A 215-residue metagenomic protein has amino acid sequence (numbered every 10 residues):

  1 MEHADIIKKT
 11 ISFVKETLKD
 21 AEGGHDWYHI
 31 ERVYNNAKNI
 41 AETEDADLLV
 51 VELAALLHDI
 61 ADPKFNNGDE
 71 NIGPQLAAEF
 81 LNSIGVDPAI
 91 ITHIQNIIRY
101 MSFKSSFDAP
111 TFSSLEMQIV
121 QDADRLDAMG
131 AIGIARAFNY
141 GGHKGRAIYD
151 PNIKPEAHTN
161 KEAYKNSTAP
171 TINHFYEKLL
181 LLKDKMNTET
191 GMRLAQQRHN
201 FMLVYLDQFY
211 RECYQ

Functional and structural regions predicted by a protein language model:
M1-K15: Short alpha-helical hairpin
E2, L18-W27, E31-E44, L57 (+1 more regions): Divalent metal-dependent phosphate-bond-processing catalytic cores, especially two-metal-ion Mg2+/Mn2+ enzymes that act
W27-Y34, E52, I91-S102, L203: Short, well-structured alpha-helical segments
V33, D69-S83: An active-site-proximal "capping" alpha-helix that borders the catalytic cofactor pocket
L48-F65, G73, I94-K104: His-Asp-centered metal-binding catalytic motifs of divalent-metal-dependent phosphohydrolases/nucleases
N66-E70, A131-I132: Conserved strand-to-helix beginnings and helix N-cap segments that scaffold or border functional pockets
G85-Q121: Hydrophobic, well-structured mid-protein blocks that either form specific transmembrane helices
